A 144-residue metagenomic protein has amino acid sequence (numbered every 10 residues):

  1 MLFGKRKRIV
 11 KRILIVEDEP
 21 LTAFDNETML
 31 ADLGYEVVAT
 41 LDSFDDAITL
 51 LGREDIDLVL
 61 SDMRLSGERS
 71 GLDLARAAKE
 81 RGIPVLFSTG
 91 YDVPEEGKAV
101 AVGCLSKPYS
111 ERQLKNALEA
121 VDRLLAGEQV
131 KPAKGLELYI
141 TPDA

Functional and structural regions predicted by a protein language model:
M1-R12, E111-A144: Non-catalytic signal-transmission and effector/linker regions of two-component phosphorelay proteins
E17: Conserved acidic carboxylate
P20-A39: Two-component/phosphorelay signaling modules centered on CheY-like receiver
E27, T40-L58, S66: Acidic, metal-coordinating helix/loop segments flanking the phosphotransfer/catalytic sites of two-component signaling
G52-E54, A77-I83: Conserved phosphotransfer cores of two-component systems
S61-K79: Conserved phosphotransfer microenvironments
K107: A Lys-centered signature of the CheY-like receiver
